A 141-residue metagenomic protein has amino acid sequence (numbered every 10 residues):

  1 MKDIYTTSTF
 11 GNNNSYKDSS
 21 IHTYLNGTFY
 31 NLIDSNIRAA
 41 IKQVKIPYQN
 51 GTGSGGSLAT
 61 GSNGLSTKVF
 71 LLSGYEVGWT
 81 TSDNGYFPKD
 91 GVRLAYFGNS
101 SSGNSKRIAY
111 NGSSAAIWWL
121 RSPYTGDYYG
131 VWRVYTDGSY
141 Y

Functional and structural regions predicted by a protein language model:
M1-Y140: Collagenous Gly-X-Y triple-helix signature in extracellular proteins
